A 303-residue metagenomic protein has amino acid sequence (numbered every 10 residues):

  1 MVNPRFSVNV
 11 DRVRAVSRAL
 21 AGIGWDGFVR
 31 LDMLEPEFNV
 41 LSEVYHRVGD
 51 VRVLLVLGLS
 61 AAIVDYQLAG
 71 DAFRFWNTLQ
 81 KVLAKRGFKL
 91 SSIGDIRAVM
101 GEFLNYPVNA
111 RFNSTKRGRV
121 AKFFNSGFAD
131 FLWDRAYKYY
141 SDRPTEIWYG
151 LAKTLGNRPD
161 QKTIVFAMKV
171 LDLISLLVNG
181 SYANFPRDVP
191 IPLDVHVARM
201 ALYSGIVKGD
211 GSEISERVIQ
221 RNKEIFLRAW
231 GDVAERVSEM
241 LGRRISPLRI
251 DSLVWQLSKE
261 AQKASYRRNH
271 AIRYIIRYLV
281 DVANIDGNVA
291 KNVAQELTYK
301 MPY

Functional and structural regions predicted by a protein language model:
M1-Y303: HhH-family (HhH-GPD) DNA N-glycosylase catalytic core used in base-excision repair
